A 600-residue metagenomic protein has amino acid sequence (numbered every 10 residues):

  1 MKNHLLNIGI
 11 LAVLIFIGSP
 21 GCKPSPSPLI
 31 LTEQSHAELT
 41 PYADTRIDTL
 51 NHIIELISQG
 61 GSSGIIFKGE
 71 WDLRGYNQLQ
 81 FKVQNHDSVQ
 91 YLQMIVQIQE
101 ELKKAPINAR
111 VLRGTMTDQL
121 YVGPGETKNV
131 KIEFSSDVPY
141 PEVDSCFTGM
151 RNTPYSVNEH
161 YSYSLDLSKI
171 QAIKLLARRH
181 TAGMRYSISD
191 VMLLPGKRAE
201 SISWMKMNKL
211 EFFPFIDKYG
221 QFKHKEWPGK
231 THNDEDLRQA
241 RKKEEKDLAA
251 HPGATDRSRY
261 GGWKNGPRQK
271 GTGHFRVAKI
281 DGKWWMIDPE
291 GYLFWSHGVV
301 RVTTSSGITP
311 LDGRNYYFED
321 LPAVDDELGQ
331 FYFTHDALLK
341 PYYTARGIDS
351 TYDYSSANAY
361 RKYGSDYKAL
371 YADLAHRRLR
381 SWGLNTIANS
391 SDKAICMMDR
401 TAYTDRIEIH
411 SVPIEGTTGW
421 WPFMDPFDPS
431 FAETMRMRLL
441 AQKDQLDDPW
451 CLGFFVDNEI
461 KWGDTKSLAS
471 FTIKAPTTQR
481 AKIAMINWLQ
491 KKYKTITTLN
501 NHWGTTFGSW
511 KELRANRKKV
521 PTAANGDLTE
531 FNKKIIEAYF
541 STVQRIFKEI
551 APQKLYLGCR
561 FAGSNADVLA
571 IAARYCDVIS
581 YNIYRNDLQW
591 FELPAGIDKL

Functional and structural regions predicted by a protein language model:
S25-T45: Extracellular carbohydrate-recognition regions
A43-S62: Short carbohydrate-recognition loop motifs
L56-Y161, A182-S187: Extracellular ligand-binding interfaces
L175-A182: Short beta-strand-plus-loop segments that form exposed binding edges in beta-rich domains
G220-M397, I414-D447, K518-P521, G526-T529 (+1 more regions): Active-site-adjacent substrate/metal-binding segments within catalytic domains of carbohydrate-active enzymes
V299-F318, M397-T418, D448-L452, V456-N516: Aromatic- and acidic-residue-enriched segments that line the glycan-binding/catalytic groove of carbohydrate-active
L374-S381, T386-S391, I395, M424-E459 (+6 more regions): An active-site-proximal structural segment forming one wall of the substrate-binding cleft that immediately precedes
E530, K534-L600: Glycoside hydrolase catalytic-domain groove-lining segments
